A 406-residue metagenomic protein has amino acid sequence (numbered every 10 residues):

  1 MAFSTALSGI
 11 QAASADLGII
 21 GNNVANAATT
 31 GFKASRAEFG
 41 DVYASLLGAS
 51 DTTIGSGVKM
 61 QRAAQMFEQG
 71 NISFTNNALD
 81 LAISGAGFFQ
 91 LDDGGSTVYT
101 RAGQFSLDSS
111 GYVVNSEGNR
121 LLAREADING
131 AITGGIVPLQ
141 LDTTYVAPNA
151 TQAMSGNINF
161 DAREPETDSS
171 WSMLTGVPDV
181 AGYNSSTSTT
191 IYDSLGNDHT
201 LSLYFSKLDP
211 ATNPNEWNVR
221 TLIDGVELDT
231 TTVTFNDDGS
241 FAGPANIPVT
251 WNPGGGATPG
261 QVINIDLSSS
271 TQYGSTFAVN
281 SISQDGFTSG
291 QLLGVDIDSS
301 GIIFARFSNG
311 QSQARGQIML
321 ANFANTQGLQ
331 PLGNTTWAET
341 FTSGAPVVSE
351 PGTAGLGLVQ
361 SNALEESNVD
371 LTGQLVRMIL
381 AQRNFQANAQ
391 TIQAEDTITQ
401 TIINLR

Functional and structural regions predicted by a protein language model:
M1-R36: N-terminal intrinsically disordered, low-complexity, charge/repeat-rich segments that act as generic
F3-A6, Q374, A381: Amphipathic alpha-helical coiled-coil segments and their boundaries
I10-A13, L17, L371, M378 (+1 more regions): Amphipathic alpha-helical coiled-coil segments
T30-R377, N384: Small/polar low-complexity and glycine-rich loop motifs
N388: Acidic/polar, glycine-anchored loop/turn motif associated with catalytic or activation segments that engage anionic
T391-I392: C-terminal structured subdomain/cap of oxidoreductase catalytic cores
I398-R406: Structured functional modules or segments
